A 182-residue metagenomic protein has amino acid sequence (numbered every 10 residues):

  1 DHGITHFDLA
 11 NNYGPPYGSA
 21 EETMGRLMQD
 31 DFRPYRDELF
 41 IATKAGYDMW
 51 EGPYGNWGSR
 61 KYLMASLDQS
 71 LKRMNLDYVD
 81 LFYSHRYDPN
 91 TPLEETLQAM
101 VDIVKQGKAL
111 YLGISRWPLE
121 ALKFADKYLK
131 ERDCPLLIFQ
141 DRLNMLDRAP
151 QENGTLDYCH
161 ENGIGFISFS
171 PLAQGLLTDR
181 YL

Functional and structural regions predicted by a protein language model:
D1, N56-N75, L93-Q98, E120-D126: Short, acidic/polar
D1-F40, K105: N-terminal binding-site loop/beta-alpha segment at the start of enzyme catalytic domains that lines or forms
H2, R73-M74, G107, N162: Structural motif
F7, V79, L112: Glycine-centered flexible beta-alpha turn that most often forms the glycine-rich phosphate-binding loop
L27-F40, L71-N75, V101-K105, D126-C134: Acidic (Asp/Glu)-rich catalytic clusters
R36-M49, Q140-L143: A short, structured active-site edge motif that brings together acidic residues
D48-Y54, L177: A short acidic, helix-capping loop that chelates divalent metal ions and anchors anionic groups
Y87-L182: Beta/alpha (TIM)-barrel catalytic core signal, keyed to glycine-rich beta->alpha loops juxtaposed to Asp/Glu that bind
